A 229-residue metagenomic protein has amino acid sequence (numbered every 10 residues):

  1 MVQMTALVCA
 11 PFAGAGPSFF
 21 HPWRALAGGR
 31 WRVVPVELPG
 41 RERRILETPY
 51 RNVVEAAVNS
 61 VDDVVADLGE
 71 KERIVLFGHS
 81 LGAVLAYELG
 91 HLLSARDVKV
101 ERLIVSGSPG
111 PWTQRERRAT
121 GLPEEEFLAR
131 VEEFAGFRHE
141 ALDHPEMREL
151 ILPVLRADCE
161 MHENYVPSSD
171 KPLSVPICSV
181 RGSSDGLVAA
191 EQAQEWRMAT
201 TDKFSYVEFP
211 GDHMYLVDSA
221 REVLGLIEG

Functional and structural regions predicted by a protein language model:
Q3-E72, P111, E116-E125, F209-D212: Active-site catalytic motif of lipid deacylating hydrolases and related acyltransferases
G78-G82, A86: Gly/Ala-rich beta-loop-alpha elbow adjacent to hydrolase catalytic centers
H91-A129: Flexible "cap/lid" loop of the alpha/beta hydrolase fold
L152-D170: Active-site nucleophile elbow and catalytic-triad environment of alpha/beta-hydrolase enzymes
S179-R181: Short beta-strand/loop motif that positions the catalytic acidic residue of the alpha/beta-hydrolase fold
S184-V188, H213-M214: Acidic catalytic loop of the alpha/beta-hydrolase fold
A189-M198: Short alpha-helix in the alpha/beta-hydrolase fold that links the catalytic acid
Y206-R221: Catalytic histidine-centered segment of alpha/beta-hydrolase-like enzymes
